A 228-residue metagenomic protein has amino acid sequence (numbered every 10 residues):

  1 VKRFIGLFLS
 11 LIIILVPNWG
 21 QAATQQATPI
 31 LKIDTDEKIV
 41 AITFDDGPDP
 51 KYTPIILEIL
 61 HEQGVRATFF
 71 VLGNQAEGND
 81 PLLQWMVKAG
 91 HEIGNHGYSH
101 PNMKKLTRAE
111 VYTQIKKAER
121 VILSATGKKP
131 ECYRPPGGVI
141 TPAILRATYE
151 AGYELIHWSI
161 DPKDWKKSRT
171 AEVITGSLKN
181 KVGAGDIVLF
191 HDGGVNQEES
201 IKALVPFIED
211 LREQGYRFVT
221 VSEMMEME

Functional and structural regions predicted by a protein language model:
V1-I42, E58-T68, N180-E228: Terminal accessory/targeting
T24-N102, L106, E110, Q114 (+3 more regions): Active-site beta->alpha N-cap acidic-glycine motif
T43, T68-L72, G94-H96, R134-P136 (+3 more regions): A cross-family glycoside hydrolase active-site/sugar-binding cleft signature
I55-I56, P81-L82, I144-A147, A203: A short acidic, amphipathic alpha-helical/loop segment
L57-R66, E92, R108-T141, R146-E154 (+2 more regions): CE4/NodB-like, metal-dependent polysaccharide N-deacetylase domain that modifies extracellular/periplasmic N-acetylated
G73-A76, S99-N102, V139, D161-W165 (+1 more regions): Short histidine/acidic/glycine/proline-rich micro-motifs that form metal- and phosphate-coordinating active-site loops
V111-I115, T170-T175, I201-V205: Charged helix-capping and loop-helix junction motifs
V139, L145-K181, G215-M227: His/Asp/Glu-enriched short active-site or ligand-binding loop at hydrolase and phosphoryl-transfer sites
